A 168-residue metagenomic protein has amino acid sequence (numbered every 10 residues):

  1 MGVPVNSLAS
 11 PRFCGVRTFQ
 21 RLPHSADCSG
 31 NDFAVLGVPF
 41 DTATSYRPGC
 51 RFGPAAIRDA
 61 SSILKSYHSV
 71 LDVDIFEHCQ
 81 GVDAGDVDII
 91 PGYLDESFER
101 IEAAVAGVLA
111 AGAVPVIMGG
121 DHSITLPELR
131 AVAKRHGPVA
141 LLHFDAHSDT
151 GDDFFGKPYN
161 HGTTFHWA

Functional and structural regions predicted by a protein language model:
G2-A168: Conserved alpha-helical scaffold segments that buttress catalytic/binding sites
